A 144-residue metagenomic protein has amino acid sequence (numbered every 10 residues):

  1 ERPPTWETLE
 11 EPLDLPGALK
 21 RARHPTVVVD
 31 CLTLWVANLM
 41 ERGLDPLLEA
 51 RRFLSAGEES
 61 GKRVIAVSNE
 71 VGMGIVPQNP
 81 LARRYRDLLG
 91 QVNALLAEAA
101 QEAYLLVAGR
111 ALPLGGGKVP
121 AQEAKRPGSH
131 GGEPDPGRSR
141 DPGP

Functional and structural regions predicted by a protein language model:
E1-R21: Conserved P-loop
R2, L13, L34-A121: Replace "adjacent to P-loop NTPase cores in ATP/GTP-dependent enzymes" with "adjacent to NTP-binding cores
T5-W6, P25, A103: Secondary-structure boundary/capping positions in well-ordered alpha/beta enzyme cores
R21-P25, S60: Glycine-rich phosphate-binding loop signature in dinucleotide/nucleotide-binding domains
C31: Functionally engaged cysteine thiol sites
E123, P127-G128: Short polybasic linear motifs
S129-G143: Compositionally biased, low-complexity flexible segments
